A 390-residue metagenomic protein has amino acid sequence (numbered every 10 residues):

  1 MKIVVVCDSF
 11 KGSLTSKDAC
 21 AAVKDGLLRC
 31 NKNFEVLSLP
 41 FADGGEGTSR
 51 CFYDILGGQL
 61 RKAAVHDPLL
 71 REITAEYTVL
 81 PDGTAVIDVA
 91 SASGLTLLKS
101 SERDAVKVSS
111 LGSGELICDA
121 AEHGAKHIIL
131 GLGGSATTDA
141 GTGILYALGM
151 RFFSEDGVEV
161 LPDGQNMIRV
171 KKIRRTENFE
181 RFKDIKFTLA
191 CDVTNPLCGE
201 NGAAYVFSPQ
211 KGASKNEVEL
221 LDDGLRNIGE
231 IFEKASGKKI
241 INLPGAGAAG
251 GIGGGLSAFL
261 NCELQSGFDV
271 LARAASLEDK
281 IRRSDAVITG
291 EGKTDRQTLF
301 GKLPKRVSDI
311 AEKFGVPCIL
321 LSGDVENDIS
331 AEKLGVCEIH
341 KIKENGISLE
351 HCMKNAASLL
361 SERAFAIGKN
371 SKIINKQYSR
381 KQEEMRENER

Functional and structural regions predicted by a protein language model:
K2-L132, A136-K381, R386-R390: N-terminal loops that bind phosphate or other acidic moieties and the adjacent beta-alpha structural core
